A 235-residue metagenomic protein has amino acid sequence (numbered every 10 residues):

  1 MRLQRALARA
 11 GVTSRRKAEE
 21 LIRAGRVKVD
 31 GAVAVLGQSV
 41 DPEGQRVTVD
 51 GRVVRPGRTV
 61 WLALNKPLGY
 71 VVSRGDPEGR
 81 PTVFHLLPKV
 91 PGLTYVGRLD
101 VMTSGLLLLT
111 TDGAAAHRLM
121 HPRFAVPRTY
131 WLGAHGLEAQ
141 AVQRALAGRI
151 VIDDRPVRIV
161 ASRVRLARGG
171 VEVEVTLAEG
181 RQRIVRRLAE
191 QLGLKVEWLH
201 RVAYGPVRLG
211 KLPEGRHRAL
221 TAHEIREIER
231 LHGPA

Functional and structural regions predicted by a protein language model:
M1-A235: Basic, flexible Lys/Arg- and Gly-enriched helix-loop patches that mediate nucleic-acid binding at interfaces with rRNA
